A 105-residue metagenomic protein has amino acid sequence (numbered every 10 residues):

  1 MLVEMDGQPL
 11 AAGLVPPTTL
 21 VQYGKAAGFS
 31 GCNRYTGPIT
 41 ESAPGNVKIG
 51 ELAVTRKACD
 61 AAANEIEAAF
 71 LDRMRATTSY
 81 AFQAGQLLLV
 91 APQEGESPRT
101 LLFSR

Functional and structural regions predicted by a protein language model:
M1-R105: Lipid interaction determinants
